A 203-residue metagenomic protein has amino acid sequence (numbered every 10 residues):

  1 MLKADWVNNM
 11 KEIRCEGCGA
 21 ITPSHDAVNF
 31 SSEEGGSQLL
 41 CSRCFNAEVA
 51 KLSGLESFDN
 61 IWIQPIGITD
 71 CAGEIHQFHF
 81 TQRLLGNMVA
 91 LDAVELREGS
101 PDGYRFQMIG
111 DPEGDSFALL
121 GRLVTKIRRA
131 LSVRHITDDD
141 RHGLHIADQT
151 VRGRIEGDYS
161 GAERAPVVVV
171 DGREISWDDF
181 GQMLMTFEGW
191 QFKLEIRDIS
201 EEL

Functional and structural regions predicted by a protein language model:
N8-R14, E34-S37: Short metal-coordination and nucleic-acid-contact micro-motifs, chiefly zinc-binding Cys/His arrays
C15-G19, C41-C44: Short cysteine-rich clusters marking metal-coordination/redox-active sites
G19-P23, E48: Cys/His-rich microdomains that often coordinate metals
D26-Q38: Short linker/helix segments within small regulatory modules
G35-Q38, S116-A118, M185-Q191: Extracellular interaction modules
S42-F58: Short metal-binding segments enriched for Cys and/or His
N60-R134, D140-G143, A147, G189: N-terminal accessory interaction module
V151-D198: Amphipathic alpha-helical packing elements
